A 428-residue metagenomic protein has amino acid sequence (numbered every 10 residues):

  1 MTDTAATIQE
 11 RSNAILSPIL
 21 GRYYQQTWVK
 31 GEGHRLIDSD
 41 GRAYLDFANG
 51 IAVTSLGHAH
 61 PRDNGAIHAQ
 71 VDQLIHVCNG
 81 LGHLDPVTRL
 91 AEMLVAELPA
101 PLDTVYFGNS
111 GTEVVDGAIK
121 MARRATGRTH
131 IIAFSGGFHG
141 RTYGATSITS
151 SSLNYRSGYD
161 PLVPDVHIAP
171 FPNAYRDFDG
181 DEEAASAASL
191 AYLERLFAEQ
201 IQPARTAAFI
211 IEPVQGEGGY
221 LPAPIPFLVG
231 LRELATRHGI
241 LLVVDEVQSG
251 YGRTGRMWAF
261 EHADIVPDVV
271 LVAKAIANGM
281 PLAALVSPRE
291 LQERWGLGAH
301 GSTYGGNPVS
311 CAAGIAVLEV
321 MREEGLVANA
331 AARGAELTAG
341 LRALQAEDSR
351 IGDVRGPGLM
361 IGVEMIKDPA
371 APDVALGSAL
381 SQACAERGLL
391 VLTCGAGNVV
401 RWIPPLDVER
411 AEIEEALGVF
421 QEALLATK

Functional and structural regions predicted by a protein language model:
M1-K428: Conserved N-terminal phosphate-binding loop of PLP-dependent enzymes in the Aspartate aminotransferase
